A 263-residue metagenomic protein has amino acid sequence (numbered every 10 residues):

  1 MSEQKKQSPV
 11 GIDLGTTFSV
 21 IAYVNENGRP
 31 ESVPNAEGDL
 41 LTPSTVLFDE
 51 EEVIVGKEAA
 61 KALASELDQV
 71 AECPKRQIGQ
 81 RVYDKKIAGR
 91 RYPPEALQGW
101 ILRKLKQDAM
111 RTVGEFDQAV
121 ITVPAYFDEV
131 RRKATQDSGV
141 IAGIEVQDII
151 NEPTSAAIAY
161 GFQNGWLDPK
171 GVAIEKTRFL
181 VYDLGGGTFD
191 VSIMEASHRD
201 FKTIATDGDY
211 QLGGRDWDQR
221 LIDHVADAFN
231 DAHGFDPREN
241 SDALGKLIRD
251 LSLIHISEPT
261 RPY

Functional and structural regions predicted by a protein language model:
M1-Q80, I87-R91, M110-S257, R261: Oxyanion-binding/catalytic loops of NTP- or PPi-dependent enzymes
R91-Q98: Conserved AMP-binding/adenylate-forming core of the ANL superfamily
G99-D108, H224: Short, well-ordered amphipathic alpha-helical segments that serve as non-catalytic structural scaffolds within diverse
